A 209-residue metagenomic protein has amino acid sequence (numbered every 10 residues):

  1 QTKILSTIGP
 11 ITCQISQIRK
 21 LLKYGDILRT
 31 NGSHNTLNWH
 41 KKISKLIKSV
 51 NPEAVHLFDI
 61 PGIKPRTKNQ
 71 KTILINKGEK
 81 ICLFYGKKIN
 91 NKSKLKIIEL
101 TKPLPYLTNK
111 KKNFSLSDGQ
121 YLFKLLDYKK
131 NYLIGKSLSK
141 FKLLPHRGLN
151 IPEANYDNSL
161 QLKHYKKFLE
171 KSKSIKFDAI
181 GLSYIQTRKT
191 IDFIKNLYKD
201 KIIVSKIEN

Functional and structural regions predicted by a protein language model:
Q1-N209: Non-catalytic helical/linker scaffolds that mediate oligomerization, partner binding, and domain coupling around large
